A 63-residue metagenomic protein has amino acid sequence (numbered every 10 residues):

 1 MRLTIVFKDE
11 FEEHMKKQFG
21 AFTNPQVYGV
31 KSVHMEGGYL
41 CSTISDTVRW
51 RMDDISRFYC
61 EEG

Functional and structural regions predicted by a protein language model:
M1-E13: A short beta-strand micro-motif
I5, L40-T43: SH3/SH3-like beta-barrel fold
V6-K8, K31, E36, D53 (+1 more regions): A structural detector for beta-sheet-dominated domains
E13-L40: Short, flexible N-terminal segments of the mature chain
T43-G63: Short, mixed-charge low-complexity intrinsically disordered segments
